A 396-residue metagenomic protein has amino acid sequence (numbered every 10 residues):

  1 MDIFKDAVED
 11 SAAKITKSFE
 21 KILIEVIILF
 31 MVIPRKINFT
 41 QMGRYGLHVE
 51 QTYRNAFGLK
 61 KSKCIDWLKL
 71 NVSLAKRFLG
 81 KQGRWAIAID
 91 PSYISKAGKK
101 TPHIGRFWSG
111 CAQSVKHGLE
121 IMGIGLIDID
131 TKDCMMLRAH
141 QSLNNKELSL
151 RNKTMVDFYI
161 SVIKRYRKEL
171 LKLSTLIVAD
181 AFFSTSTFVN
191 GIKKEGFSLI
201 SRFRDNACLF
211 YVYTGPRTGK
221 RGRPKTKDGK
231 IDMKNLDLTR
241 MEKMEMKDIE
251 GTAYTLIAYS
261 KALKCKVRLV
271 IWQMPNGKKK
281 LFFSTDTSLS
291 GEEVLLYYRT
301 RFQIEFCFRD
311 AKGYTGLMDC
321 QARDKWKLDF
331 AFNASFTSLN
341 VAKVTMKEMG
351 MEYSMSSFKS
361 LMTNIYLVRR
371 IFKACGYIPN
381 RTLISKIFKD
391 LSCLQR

Functional and structural regions predicted by a protein language model:
M1-I22, I28-I33, T131-Q141, N152-K153 (+5 more regions): A short, flexible helix-boundary coil/loop motif
I3-L74, K81-Q82, I127-D133, K164 (+4 more regions): Short, positively charged, Gly/Tyr-enriched micro-motifs that form contact patches at catalytic or ligand/partner
V26, M31-V32, G277-F302: Extended, non-catalytic structural segments that build the interaction scaffolds of large macromolecular assemblies
L29, A56-K132, E250-I257: Active-site-proximal, Lys/Arg-enriched surface segment that forms a nucleic-acid-binding/basic interface patch
M42, G83-A97, I124, L176-S184 (+4 more regions): Short, conserved catalytic/metal-binding motifs centered on acidic residues
T52-A56, G110-L173, K266-L281: Electropositive, glycine- and tryptophan-enriched low-complexity nucleic-acid-binding patches
Y93, G291-A322: Short amphipathic alpha-helical "interface-anchor" segments enriched in bulky aromatics
K146-K220: Domain-level cores of phosphate- or acyl-group-handling catalytic modules
